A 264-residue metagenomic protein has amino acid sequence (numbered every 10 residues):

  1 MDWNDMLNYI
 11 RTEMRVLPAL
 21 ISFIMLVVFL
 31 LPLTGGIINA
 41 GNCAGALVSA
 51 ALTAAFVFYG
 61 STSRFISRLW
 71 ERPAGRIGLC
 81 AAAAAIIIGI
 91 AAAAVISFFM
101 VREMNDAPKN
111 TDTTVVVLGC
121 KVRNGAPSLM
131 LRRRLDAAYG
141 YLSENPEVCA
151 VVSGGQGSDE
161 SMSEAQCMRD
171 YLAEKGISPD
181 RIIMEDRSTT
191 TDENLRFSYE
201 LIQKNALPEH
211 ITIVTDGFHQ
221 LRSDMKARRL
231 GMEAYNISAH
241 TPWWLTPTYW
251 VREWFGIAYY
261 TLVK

Functional and structural regions predicted by a protein language model:
M1-N8: Short, Lys/Arg-rich, polar N-terminal cytosolic tail immediately upstream of the first transmembrane signal-anchor
N8, T12, Y249-K264: Short hydrophobic helices that act as membrane-entry/anchoring signals
Y9, G36, A40, W70-I77: Juxtamembrane loop-transmembrane helix junctions in multi-pass integral membrane proteins, especially the extracellular
T12-F65: Membrane-embedded alpha-helical segments of integral membrane proteins
L20-V27, A84-A91, V251, F255: Lipid-exposed faces of alpha-helical membrane segments in multi-pass integral membrane proteins
V27-I37, V57-S61, A91-F98, R102 (+1 more regions): Structural signature of transmembrane alpha-helix termini at the membrane-water interface
P73-F98: Internal/C-terminal transmembrane anchor helices
A94-R252, V263: A structural signal for short, hydrophobic/glycine-enriched beta-strand patches
